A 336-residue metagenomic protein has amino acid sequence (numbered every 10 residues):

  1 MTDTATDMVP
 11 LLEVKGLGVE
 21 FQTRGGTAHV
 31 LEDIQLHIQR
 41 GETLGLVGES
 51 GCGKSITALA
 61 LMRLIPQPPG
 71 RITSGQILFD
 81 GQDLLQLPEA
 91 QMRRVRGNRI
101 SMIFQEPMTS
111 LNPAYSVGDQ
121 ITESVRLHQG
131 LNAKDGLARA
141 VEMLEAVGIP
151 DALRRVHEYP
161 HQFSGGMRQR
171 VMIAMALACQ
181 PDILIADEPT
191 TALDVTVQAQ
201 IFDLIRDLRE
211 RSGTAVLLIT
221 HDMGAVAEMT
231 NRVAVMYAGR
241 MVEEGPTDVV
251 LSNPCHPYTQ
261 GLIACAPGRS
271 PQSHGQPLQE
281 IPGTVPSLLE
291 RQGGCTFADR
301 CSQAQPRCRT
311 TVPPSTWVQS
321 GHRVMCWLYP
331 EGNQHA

Functional and structural regions predicted by a protein language model:
D7-P10, T27, P150-R154, E244-A336: Short catalytic/signature loops enriched in Gly
E49, I185-P189, L193-Q276: P-loop NTP-binding/switch modules centered on Walker-like glycine-rich loops
I72-D83: Conserved ABC transporter NBD signature motif
Q82-D83, D135-R154, I263-A264: Conserved ABC ATPase "signature" region
L84-S101, D119, L127, V249-P254 (+1 more regions): ABC ATPase NBD coupling module
A178-D182: A short, proline-enriched helix->beta-strand linker immediately N-terminal to the Walker B motif in ABC-type P-loop
